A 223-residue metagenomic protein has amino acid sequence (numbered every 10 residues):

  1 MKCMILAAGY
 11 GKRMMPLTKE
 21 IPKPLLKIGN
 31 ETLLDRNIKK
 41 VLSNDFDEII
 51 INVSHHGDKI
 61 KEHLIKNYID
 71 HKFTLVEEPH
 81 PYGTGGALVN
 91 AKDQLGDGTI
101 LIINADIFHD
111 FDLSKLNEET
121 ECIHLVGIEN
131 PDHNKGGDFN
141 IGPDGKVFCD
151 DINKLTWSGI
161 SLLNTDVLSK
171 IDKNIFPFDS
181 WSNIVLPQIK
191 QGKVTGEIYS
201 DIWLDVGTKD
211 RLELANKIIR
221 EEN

Functional and structural regions predicted by a protein language model:
M1-I60: N-terminal glycine-rich phosphate-binding loop and ensuing alpha1 helix
K2, D47-I49, K72, T99 (+3 more regions): Residues at the starts of beta-strands that form the adenosine-phosphate
R13, K59-E62, N90, D112 (+2 more regions): Phosphate- and divalent-cation-binding pockets in alpha/beta enzyme and binding domains that engage nucleotide-derived
G57, K61, G85-L88, W181-S182 (+1 more regions): A general structural signal for well-ordered alpha-helical segments in protein cores
K61-G137, G142-P143: Conserved beta-loop-beta/alpha segment of the NTase-like Rossmann-fold superfamily that binds/positions NTPs
F108, L113-E118, N130-H133, K146-N223: Catalytic-core segments of class I nucleotidyltransferases/pyrophosphorylases that form NMP-activated intermediates
